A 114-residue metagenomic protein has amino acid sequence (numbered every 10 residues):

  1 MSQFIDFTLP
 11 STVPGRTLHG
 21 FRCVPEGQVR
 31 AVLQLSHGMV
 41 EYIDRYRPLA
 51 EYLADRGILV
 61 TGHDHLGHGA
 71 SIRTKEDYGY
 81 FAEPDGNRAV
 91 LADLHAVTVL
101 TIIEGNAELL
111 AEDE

Functional and structural regions predicted by a protein language model:
M1-G27: N-terminal cap/lid segment of alpha/beta-hydrolase-fold proteins
E26, D55, I103-A107: Secondary-structure boundary motif
R30-Q34: Alpha/beta-hydrolase fold active-site loops
L35-E41: Active-site glycine-rich loops that stabilize anionic/oxyanionic intermediates across multiple enzyme folds
Y46: Divalent metal-coordination and catalytic microenvironments
A50-E76: Conserved alpha/beta-hydrolase
A82-L109: Alpha/beta-hydrolase active-site loop
A111-E114: Gly/Ala-rich beta-loop-alpha elbow adjacent to hydrolase catalytic centers
